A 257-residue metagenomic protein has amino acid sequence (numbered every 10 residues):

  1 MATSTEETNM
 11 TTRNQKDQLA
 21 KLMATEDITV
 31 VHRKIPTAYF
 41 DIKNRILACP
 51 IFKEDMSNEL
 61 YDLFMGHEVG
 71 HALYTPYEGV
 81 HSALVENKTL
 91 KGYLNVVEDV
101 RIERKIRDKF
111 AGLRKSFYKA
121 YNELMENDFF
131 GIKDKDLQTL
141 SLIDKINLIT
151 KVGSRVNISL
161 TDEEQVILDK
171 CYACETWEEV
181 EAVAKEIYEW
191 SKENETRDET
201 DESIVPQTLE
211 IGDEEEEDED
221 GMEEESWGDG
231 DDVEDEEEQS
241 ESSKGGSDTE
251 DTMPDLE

Functional and structural regions predicted by a protein language model:
M1-E257: Short, functionally important secondary-structure microenvironments
